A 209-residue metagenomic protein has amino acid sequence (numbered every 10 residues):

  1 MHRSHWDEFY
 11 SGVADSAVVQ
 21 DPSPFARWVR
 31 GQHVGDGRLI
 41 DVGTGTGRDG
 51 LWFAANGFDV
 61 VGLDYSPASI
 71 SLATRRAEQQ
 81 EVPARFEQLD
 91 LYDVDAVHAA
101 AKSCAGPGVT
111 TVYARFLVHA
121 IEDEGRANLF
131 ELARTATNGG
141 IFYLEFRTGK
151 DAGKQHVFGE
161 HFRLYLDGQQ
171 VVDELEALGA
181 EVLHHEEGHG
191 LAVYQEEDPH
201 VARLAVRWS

Functional and structural regions predicted by a protein language model:
M1-A105, D123-L132, G140-S209: Class I (Rossmann-like) S-adenosyl-L-methionine-dependent methyltransferase catalytic domain, capturing the SAM-binding
V109-E124: A short SAM/SAH-binding and catalytic strip from SAM-dependent methyltransferases
T137: Glycine-rich S-adenosyl-L-methionine
